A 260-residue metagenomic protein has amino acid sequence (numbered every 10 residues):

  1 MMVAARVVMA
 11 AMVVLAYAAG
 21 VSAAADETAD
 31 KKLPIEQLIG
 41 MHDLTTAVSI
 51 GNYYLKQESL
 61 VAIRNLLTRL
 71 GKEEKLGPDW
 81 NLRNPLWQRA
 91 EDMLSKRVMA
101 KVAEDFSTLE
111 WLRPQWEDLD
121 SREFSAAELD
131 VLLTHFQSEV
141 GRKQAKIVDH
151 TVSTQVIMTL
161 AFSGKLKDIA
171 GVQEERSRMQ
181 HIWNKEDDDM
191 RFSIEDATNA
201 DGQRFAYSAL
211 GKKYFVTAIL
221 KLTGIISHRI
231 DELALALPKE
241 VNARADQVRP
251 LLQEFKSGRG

Functional and structural regions predicted by a protein language model:
M1-M9: Bacterial N-terminal signal peptides that target proteins for export
V8-Y17: Bacterial N-terminal signal peptides
A18-D26: Boundary at the C-terminal end of the N-terminal hydrophobic targeting segment
D30-W111: Early exported N-terminus immediately downstream of N-terminal targeting peptides
T46-L55, S59, I63, D120 (+3 more regions): Surface-exposed patches in mature extracellular/periplasmic domains of secreted proteins
A62, L66, R89, M93 (+9 more regions): Charge-rich, solvent-exposed alpha-helical interaction surfaces
E110, Q115-V216, L220: Extended amphipathic alpha-helical interaction segments
R204-G260: A cross-kingdom marker for long, charged
